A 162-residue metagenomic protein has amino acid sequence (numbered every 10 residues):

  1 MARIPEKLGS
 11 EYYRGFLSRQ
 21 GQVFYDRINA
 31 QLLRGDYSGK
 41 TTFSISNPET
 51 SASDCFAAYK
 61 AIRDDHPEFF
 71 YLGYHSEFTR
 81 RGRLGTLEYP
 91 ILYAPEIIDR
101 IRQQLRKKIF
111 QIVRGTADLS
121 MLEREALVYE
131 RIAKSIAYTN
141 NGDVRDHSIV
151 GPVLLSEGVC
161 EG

Functional and structural regions predicted by a protein language model:
M1-S120: N-terminal accessory/pre-domain segments preceding catalytic cores
I62-D65, F69, R131, S135 (+1 more regions): Generic N-terminal helix/loop capping motif
M121, E125: Short, well-ordered surface patches within globular domains
V128: Acidic/charged, solvent-exposed loop-and-adjacent secondary-structure segments enriched in E/D, K/R, S/T, and G/P
A133-G162: Active-site neighborhood of thiol-dependent amide/isopeptide-bond enzymes
